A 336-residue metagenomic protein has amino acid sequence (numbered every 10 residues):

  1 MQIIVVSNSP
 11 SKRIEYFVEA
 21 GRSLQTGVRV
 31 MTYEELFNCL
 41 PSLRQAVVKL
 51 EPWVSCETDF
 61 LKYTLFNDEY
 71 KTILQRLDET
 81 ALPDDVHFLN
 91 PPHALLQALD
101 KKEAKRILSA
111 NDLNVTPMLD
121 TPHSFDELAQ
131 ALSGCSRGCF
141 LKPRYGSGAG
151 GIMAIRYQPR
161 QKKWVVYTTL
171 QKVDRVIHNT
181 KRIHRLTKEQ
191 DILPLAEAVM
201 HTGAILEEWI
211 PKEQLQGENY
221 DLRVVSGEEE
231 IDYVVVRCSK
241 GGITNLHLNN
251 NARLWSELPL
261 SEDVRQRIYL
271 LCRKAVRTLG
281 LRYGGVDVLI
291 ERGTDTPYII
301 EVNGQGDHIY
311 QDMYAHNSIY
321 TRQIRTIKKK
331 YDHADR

Functional and structural regions predicted by a protein language model:
M1-I4: Extreme N-terminal starter segment of soluble prokaryotic enzymes
N8-Q130: Conserved N-proximal alpha/beta basic substrate-recognition cap immediately N-terminal to, or forming the N-lobe
R13, Q97, G148-G151, I309: Short catalytic/ligand-binding loop motif for oxyanion handling, primarily in non-cytosolic enzymes, centered on
S42-R44, C135, E218-N219, R292-Y298: A short, glycine/Asx- and small/polar-enriched loop/turn that sits immediately N-terminal to a beta-strand
P117, R137-L141, G284-V286: A short linear hydrophobic-aromatic micro-motif
C135-N245: Phosphate-binding site of ATP-dependent enzymes
R223, D287-L289: Short, surface-exposed charged micro-motifs
L246-Y283, I290-R336: C-terminal active-site "lid" helix and adjoining low-complexity regulatory extension at the edge of ATP-using catalytic
